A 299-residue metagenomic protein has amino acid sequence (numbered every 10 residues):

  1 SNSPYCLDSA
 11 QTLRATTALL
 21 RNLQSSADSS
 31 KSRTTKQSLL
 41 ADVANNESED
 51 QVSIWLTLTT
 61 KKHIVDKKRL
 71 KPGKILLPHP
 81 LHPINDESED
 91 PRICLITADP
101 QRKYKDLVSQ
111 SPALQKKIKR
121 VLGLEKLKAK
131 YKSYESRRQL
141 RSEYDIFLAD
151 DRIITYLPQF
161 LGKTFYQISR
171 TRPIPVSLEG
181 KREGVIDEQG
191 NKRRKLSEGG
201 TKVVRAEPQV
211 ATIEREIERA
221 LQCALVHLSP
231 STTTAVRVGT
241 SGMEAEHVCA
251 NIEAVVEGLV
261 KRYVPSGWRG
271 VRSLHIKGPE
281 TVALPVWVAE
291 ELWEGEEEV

Functional and structural regions predicted by a protein language model:
S1-P91, D106, P112-V299: Phospho-regulatory, Ser/Thr- and acidic-rich intrinsically disordered linkers and terminal tails that flank modular
P91-I96, P100: Acidic, low-complexity intrinsically disordered regions
